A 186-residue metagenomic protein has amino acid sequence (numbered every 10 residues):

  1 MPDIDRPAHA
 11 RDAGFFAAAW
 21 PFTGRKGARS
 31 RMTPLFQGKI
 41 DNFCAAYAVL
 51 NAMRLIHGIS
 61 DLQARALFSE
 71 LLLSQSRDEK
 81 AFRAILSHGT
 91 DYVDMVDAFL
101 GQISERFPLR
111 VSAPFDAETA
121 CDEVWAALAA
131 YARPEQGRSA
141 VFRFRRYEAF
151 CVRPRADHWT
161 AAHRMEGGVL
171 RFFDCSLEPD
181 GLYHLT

Functional and structural regions predicted by a protein language model:
P2-F82: Active-site nucleophile-adjacent alpha helix/oxyanion-hole segment immediately C-terminal to the catalytic cysteine
I4, H9-R11, F16, S76-T186: Conserved active-site-adjacent core of cysteine acyl-enzyme catalytic domains
